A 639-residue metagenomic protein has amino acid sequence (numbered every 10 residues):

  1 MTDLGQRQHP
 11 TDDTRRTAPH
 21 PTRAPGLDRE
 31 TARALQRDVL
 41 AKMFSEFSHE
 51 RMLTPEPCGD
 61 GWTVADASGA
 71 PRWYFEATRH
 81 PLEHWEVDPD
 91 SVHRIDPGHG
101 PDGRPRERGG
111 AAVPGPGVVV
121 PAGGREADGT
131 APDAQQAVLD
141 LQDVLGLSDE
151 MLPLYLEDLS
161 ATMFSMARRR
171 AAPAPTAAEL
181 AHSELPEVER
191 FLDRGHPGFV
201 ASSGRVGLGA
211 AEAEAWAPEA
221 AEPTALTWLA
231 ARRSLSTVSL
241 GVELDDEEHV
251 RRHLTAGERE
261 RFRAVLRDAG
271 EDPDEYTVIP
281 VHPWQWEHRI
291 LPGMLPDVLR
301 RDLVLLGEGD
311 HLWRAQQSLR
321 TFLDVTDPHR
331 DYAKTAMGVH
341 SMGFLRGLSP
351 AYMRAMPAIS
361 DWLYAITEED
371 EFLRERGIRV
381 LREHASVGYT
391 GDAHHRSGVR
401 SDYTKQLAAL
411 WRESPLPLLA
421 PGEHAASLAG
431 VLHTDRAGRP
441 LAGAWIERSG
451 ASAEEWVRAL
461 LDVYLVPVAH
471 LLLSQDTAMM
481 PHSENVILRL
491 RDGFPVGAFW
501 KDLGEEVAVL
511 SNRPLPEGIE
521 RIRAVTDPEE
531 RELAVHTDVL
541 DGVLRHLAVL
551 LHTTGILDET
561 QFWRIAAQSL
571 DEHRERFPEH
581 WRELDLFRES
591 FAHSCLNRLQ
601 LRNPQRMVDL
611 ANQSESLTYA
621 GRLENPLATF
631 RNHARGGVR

Functional and structural regions predicted by a protein language model:
T2-D462, R491-R639: Nucleotide/phosphate-binding site architecture used for ATP/NTP-dependent chemistry
P153, H482-S483: Short loop/turn and capping residues at structural boundaries
M337, S483-E484: Short, well-ordered beta-to-alpha junction loops that form the rim of enzyme active sites and present histidine/acidic
W456-Q475: Conserved kinase catalytic-core helix
D476-H482: Catalytic-loop of the protein kinase fold
V486-L488: Hydrophobic residue at the +6 position relative to the catalytic HRD Asp in the kinase catalytic loop
